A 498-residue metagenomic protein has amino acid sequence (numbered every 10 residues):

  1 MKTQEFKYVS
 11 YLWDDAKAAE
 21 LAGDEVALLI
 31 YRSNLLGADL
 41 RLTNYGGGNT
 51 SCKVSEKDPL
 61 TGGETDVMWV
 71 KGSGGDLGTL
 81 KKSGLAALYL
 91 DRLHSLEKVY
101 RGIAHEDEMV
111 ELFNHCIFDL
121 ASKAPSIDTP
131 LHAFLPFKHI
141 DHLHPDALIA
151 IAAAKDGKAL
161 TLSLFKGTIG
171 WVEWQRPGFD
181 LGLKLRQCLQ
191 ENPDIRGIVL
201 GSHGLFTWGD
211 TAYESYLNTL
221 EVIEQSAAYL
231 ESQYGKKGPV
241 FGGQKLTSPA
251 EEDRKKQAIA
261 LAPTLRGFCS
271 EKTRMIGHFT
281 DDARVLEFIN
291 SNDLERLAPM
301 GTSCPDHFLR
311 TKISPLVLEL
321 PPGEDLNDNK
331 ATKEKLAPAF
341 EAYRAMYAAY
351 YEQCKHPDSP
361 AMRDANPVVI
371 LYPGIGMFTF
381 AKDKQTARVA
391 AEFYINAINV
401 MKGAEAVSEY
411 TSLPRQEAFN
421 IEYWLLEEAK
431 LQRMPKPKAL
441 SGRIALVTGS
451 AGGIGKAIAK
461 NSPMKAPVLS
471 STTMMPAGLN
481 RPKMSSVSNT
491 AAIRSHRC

Functional and structural regions predicted by a protein language model:
M1-A445, S450, A457, N461: Glycine-rich flexible loops
W174, T472, C498: Glycine- and other small-residue-rich loops at beta-strand/loop junctions that grip anionic moieties
A451-G453, M475: Conserved glycine-rich cofactor-binding loop
I454, L479-P482, S486: Generic hydrophobic, amphipathic alpha-helix propensity
P463-M464, S488: Residues at the C-terminal ends
P467-R481: Conserved glycine-rich Rossmann-like NAD(P)H-binding loop of the short-chain dehydrogenase/reductase
S486-C498: Rossmann-fold cofactor-recognition segment
